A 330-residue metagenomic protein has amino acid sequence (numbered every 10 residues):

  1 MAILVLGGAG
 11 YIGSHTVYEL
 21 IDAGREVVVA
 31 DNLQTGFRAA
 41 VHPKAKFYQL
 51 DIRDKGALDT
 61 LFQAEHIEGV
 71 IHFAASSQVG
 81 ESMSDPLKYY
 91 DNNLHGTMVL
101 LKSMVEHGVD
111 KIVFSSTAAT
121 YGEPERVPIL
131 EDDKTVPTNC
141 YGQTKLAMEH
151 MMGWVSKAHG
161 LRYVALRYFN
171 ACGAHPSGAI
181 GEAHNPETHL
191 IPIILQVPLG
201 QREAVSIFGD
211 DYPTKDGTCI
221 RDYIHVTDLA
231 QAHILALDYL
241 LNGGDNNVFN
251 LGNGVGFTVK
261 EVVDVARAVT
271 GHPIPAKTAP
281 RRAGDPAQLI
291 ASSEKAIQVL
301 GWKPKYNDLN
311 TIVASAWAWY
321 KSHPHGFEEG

Functional and structural regions predicted by a protein language model:
M1-A174: N-terminal Rossmann-like NAD(P)+-binding domain of SDR-like oxidoreductases, especially those catalyzing
L50, D54, A183-E187, V255 (+2 more regions): Residue-level signature of the cytosolic catalytic core of signaling kinases
Y90, T138-L146, I180, H184-P192 (+1 more regions): Short-chain dehydrogenase/reductase
L161, S177, S206-I207: Oxidoreductase cofactor-interface core, primarily capturing Rossmann-like NAD(P)-dependent enzymes
P176-E187, Q196-V197, E203: Hydrophobic, Gly/Ser/Ala-rich alpha-helical and linker tracts in large acyl-processing enzymes of secondary/lipid
I193-G330: C-terminal substrate-binding subdomain of Rossmann-fold SDR/epimerase-dehydratase oxidoreductases
